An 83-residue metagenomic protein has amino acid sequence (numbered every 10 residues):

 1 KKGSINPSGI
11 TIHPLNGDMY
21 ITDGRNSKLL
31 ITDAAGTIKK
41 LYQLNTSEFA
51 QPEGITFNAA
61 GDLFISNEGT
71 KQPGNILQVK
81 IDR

Functional and structural regions predicted by a protein language model:
K1-R83: Sequence/structural signature of beta-propeller domains
